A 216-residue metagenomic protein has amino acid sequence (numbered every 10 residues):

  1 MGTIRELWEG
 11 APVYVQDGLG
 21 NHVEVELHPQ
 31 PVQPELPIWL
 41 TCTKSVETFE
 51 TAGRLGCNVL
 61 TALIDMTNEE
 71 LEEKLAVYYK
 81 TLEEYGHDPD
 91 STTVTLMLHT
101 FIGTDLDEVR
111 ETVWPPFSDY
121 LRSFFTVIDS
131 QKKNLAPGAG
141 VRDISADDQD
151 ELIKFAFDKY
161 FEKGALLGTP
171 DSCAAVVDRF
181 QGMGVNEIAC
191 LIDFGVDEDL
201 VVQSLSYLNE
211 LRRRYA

Functional and structural regions predicted by a protein language model:
M1-E6, L71-Y79, D197-A216: C-terminal helical cap(s) of enzyme catalytic domains, especially alpha/beta-barrels
M1-L27, E69-V185: An alpha-helical appendage that flanks or caps ligand/catalytic pockets
G20, S45-V46, M66-T67, F101 (+1 more regions): Short, solvent-exposed loop/turn segments at secondary-structure junctions
P31-P37: A local structural motif
I38-T41, C57-A62, T92-H99, I188-I192: Hydrophobic faces of well-ordered beta-strands that scaffold small-molecule active sites in alpha/beta enzyme cores
K44-N68, K74-L75: A conserved active-site cap/scaffold subdomain adjacent to cofactor or substrate pockets
L63-N68, L191-V202: Glycine-rich, proline-tolerant flexible connector loops at the mouths of alpha/beta enzymes
